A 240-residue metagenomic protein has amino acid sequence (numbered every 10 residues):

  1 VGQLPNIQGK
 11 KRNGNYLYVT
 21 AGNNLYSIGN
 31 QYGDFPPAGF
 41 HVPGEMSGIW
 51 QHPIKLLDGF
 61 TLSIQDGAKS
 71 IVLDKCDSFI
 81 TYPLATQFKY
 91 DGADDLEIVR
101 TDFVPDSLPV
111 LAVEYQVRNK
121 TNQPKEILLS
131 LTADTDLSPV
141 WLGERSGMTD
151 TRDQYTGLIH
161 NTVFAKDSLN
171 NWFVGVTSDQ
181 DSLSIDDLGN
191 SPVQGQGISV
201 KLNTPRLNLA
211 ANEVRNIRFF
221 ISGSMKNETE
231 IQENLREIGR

Functional and structural regions predicted by a protein language model:
V1-A68, A85-F88: Beta-strand-rich N-terminal accessory domains
V1-Q3, Q8-K10, T86-Q194, V200-N203 (+1 more regions): Polysaccharide-binding surfaces and accessory modules of carbohydrate-active proteins
N6-Q8, N15, Q51, L73-Y82 (+2 more regions): Short linear motifs in intrinsically disordered
T20, L56, I80-Y82, P105-P109 (+2 more regions): Solvent-exposed loop and beta-edge segments used for protein-protein assembly and interaction
L56-D58, I64-T101: Non-catalytic C-terminal accessory modules of carbohydrate-active enzymes
G59, Q65, S130-D134, F220-S224: Predominantly extracellular/luminal cell-surface or secreted proteins
K125-I127, R206-E228: Short Pro-Gly-centered flexible turn/kink motifs
G223-R240: Terminal connector regions
